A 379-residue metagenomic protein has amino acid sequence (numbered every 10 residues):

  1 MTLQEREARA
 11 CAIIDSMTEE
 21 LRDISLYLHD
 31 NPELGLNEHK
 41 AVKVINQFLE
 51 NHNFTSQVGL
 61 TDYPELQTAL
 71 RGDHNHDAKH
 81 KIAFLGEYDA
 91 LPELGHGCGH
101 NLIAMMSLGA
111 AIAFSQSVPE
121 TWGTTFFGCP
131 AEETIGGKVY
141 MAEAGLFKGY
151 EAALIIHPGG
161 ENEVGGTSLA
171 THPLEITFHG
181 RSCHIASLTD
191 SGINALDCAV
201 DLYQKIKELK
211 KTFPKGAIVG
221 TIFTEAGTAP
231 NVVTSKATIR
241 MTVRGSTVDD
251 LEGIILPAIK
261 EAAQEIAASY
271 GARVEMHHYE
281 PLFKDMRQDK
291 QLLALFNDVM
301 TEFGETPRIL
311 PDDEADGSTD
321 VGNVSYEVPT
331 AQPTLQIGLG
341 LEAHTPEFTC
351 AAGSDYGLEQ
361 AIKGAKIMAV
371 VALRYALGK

Functional and structural regions predicted by a protein language model:
T2-W122: Acidic/His- and Gly-rich active-site-bordering loop/insert found across diverse amide/peptide-bond hydrolases
I14, T18-L21, V42, N46 (+7 more regions): Hydrophobic face of alpha-helices
L28, F84, H100, F126 (+7 more regions): Divalent metal-coordination and catalytic microenvironments
I45, M106-F114, G137, C198-I206 (+1 more regions): Buried hydrophobic packing segments
T68-H74, D89-G97, N101-L102, P119-T234 (+2 more regions): Histidine/acidic-residue-rich, glycine-tolerant segments that coordinate divalent metal ions
H80-A83, T124-T125, E151-L154, T330-Q332: Structural motif
A83-L85, H179, Q332-G338: Non-cysteine beta-strand/loop elements that form the S-adenosyl-L-methionine
V200-K379: Metal-dependent amide/peptide-bond hydrolase catalytic core, centered on the "pita-bread" metallohydrolase fold
